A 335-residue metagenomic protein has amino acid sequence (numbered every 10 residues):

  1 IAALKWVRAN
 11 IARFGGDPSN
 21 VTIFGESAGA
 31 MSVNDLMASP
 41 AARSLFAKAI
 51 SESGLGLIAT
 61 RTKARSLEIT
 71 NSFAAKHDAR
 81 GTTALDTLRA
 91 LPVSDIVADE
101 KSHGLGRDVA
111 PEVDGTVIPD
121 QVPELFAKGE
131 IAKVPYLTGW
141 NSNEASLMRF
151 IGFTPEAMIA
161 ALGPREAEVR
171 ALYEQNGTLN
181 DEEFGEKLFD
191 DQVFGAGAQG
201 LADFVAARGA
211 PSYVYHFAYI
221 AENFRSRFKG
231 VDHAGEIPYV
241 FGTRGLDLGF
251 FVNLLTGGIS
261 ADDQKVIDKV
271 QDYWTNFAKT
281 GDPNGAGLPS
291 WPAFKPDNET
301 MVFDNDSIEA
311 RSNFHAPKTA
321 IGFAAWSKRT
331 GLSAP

Functional and structural regions predicted by a protein language model:
I1-L85, T116-P119, P123-R149, A210 (+1 more regions): Serine-hydrolase-like catalytic core of hydrolytic proteins
S19-T22, A79-T87, V214-H216, N284-P292: Surface-exposed patches in mature extracellular/periplasmic domains of secreted proteins
I58, L254-K269, I321: A short, structured beta-strand-centered segment in the mid-to-C-terminal lobe of catalytic cores from group-transfer
T87-A90, S94-A261, Y273, T280: Substrate-gating cap/lid region and adjacent catalytic-acid/histidine neighborhood within extracellular/lumenal
D263-A286: Non-catalytic, well-ordered alpha-helical segments in soluble enzyme domains
N284-R311: Mature extracytoplasmic/periplasmic domains
D306-P335: Tryptophan-rich aromatic "cage" segments
